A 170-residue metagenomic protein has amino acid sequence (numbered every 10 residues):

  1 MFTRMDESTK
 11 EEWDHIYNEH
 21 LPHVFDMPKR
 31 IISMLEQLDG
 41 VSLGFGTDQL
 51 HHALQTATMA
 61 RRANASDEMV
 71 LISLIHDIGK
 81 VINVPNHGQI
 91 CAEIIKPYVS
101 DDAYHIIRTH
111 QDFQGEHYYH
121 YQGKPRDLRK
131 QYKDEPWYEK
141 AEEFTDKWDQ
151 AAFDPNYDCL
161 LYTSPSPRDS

Functional and structural regions predicted by a protein language model:
M1-N83: Acidic/His-rich, divalent-metal-binding segments that scaffold phosphate/diphosphate chemistry
H15, Q37, V41-S42, F144 (+3 more regions): Conserved NTP-donor binding/palm subdomain of two-metal-ion nucleotidyltransferases/polymerases, i.e., the charged
G40-L43, I94, E116, Y162: Broad hydrophobic/π-residue packing in well-ordered secondary structure
H51, A57-F153: Divalent metal-dependent catalytic cores for phosphoryl transfer on phosphate-bearing substrates
S100, L160-L161: Helix N-terminus capping/helix-initiation residues
Y162-D169: Conserved small/polar residues in nucleotide/adenosyl-binding loops
